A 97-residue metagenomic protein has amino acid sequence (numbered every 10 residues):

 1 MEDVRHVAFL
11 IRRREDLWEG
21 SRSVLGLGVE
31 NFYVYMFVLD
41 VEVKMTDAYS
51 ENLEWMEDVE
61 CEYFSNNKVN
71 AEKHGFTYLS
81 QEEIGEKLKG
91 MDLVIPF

Functional and structural regions predicted by a protein language model:
R5-G20, L39-M45: Short, glycine-rich nucleotide/cofactor-binding loops
V7, V94-I95: Short, well-ordered beta-strand core segments
D16-F32, M36: Histidine-anchored nucleotide/phosphate-binding helix
V34-V41, E62-N67: Short internal beta-strands
S50-H74: A glycine-rich helix N-cap at a beta->alpha junction
H74-E83: Glycine-rich, highly charged phosphate/nucleotide-binding loops
M91: An anion/phosphate-binding loop that grips the pyrophosphate of nucleotide cofactors and donors
